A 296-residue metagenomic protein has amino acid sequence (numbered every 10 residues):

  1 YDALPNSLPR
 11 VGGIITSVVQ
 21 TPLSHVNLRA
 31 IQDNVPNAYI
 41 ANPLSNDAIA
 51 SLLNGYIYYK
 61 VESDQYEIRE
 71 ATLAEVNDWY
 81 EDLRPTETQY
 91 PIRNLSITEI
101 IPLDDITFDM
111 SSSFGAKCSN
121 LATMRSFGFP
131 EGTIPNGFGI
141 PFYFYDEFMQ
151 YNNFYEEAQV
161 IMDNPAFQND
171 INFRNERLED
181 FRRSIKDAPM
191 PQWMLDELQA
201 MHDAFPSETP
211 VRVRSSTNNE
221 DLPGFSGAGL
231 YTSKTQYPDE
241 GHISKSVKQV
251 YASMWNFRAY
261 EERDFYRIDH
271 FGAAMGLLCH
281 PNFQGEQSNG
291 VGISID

Functional and structural regions predicted by a protein language model:
Y1, A41-L278, Q287: N-terminal beta-alpha lobe that positions the nucleotide/phosphoryl donor in ATP/NTP-coupled carboxylate activation
Y1-P43: Extracellular/luminal Protease-associated
G12-T16, S113, H280: Glycine- and other small-residue-rich loops at beta-strand/loop junctions that grip anionic moieties
V18, T217, P281-F283: Short, flexible loop/turn elements at secondary-structure junctions
L28-N34, S126-G128, I295: Alpha-helix C-terminal capping segments
T232, P281, V291-D296: Short beta-strand elements
